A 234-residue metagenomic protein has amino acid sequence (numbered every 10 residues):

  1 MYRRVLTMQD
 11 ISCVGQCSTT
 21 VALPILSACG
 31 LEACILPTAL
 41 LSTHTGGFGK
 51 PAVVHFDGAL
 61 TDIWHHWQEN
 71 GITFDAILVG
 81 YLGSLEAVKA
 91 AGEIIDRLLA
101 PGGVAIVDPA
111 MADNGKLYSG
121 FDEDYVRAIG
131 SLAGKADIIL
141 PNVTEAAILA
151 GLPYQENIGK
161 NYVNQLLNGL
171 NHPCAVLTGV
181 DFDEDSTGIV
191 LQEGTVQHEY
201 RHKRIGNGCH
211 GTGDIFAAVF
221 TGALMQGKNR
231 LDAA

Functional and structural regions predicted by a protein language model:
Y2-V107, M111-S119: Conserved N-terminal subdomain of the carbohydrate kinase-like
M8, C29, W67-N70, R97-P101 (+4 more regions): Change "in soluble alpha/beta enzymes" to "in soluble alpha/beta proteins
C13-V14, Q197-G211: Short pre-catalytic strand/loop immediately N-terminal to key active-site residues, enriched for Gly-Thr
Q16-C17, G58, E123-D124, I158 (+1 more regions): Residue-level recognition of alpha-helix initiation/capping sites
S119-H198, L231: Conserved phosphate/ATP/ADP-binding segment of small-molecule kinases
I148, N207-R230, A234: Short, small-residue alpha-helix embedded
